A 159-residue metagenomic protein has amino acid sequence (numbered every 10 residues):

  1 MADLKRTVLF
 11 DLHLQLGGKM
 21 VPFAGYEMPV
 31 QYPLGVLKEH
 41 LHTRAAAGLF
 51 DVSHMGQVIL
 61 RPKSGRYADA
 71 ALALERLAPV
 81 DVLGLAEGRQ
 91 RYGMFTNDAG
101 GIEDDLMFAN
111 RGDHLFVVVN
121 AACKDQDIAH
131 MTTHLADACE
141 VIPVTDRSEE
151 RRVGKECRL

Functional and structural regions predicted by a protein language model:
M1-K155: Basic, glycine/lysine-rich polyanion-binding surfaces/domains
